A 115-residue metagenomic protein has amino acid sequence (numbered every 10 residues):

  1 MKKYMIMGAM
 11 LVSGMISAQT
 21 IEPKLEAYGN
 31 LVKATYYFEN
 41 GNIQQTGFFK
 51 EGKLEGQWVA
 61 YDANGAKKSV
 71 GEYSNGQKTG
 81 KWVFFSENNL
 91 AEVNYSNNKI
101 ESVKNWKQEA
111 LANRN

Functional and structural regions predicted by a protein language model:
M1-Y4, Q19: Positively charged n-region of N-terminal signal peptides that target proteins for export
Y4-S13: Sec-dependent N-terminal signal peptides
G14-N115: Glycine/tyrosine- and acidic-biased, solvent-exposed loop/turn segments at the edges of beta-strands
